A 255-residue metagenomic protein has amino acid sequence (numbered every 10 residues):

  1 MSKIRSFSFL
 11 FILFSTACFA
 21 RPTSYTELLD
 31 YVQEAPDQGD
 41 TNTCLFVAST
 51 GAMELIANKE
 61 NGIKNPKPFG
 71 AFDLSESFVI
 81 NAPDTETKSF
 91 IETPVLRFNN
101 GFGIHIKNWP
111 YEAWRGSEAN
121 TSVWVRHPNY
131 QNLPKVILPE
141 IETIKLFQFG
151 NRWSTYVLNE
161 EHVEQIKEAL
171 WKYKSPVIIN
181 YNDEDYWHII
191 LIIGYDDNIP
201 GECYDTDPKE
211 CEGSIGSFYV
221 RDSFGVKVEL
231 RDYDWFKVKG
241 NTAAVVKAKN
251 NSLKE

Functional and structural regions predicted by a protein language model:
M1-K3: N-terminal secretory signal peptides that target proteins for export/translocation
S6-F14: Sec-dependent N-terminal signal peptides
C18-P22: Boundary at the C-terminal end of the N-terminal hydrophobic targeting segment
E27-D40: Asp/Glu-centered strand-loop micro-motifs enriched in Gly/Pro and often flanked by an aromatic residue
A35, L45-A48, E60: Near-N-terminal "mature-domain entry" segment
D40, V47, E54, I80-E255: Predominantly the structural core of cysteine protease catalytic domains
M53-P83: Active-site-surrounding "flap" and adjacent substrate/cofactor-binding loops of secreted or lumenal enzymes, prototyped
